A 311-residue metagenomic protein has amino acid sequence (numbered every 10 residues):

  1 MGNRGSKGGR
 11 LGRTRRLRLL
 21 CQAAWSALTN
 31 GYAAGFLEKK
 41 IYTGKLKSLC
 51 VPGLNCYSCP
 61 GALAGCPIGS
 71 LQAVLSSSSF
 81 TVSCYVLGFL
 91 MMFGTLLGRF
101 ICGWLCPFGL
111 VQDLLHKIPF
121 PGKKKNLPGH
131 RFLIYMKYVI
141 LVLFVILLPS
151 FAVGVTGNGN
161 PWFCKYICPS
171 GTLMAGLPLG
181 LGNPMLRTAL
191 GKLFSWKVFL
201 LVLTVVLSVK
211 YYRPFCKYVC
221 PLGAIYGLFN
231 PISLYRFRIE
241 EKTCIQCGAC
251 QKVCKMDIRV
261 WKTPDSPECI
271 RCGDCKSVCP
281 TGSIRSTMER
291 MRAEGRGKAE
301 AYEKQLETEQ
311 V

Functional and structural regions predicted by a protein language model:
M1-V260, P267-V311: Non-ligating segments of multi-cofactor redox enzymes
